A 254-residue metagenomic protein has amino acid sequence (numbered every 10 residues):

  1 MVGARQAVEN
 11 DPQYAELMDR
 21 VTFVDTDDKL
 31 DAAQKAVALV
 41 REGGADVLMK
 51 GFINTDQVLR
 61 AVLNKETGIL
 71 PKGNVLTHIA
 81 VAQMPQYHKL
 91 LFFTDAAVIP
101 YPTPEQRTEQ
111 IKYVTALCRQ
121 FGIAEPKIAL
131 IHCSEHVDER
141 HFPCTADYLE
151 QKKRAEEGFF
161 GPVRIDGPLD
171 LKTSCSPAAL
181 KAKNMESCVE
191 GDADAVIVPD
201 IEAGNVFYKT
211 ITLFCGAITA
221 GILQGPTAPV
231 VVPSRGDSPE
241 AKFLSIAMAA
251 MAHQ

Functional and structural regions predicted by a protein language model:
M1-V189, D194-V198, A203-Q254: Anion-binding alpha/beta catalytic cores of soluble intermediary-metabolism enzymes, centered on
